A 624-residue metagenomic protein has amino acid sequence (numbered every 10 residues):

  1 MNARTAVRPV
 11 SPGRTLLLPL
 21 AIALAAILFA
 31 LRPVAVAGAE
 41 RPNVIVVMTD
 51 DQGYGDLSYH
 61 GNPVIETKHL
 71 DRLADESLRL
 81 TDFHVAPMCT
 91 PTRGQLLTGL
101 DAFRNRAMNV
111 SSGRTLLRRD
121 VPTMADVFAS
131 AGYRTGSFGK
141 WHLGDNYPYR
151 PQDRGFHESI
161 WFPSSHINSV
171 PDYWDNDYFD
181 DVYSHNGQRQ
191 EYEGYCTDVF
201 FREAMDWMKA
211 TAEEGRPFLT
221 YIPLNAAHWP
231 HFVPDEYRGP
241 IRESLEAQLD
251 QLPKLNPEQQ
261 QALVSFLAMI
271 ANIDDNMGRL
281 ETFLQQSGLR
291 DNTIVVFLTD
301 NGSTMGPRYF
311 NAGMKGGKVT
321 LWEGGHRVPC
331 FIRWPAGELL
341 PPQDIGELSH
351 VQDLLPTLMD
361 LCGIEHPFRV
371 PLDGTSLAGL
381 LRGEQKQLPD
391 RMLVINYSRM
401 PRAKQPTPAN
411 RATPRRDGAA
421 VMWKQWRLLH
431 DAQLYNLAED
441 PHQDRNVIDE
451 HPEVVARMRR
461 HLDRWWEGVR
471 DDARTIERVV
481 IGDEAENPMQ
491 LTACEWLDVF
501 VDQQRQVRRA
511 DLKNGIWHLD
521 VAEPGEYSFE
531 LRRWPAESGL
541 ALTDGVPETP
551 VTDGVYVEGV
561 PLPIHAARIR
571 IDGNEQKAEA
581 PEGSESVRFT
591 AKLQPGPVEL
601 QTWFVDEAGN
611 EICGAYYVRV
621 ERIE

Functional and structural regions predicted by a protein language model:
M1-R14: N-terminal secretory signal peptides that target proteins for export/translocation
R8-S11, A35-A37, E599: N-terminal non-cleavable signal-anchor helices
L18-H430, L437-R464, R474, E495-K513 (+1 more regions): Formylglycine-dependent sulfatase
G38-P42, T49, G53-Y54, R79 (+1 more regions): Long, internal low-complexity/basic segments
W423-Q425, D431-A432, P524, P595-P597: Residue-level signal for tight coil/turn positions that link beta-strands
